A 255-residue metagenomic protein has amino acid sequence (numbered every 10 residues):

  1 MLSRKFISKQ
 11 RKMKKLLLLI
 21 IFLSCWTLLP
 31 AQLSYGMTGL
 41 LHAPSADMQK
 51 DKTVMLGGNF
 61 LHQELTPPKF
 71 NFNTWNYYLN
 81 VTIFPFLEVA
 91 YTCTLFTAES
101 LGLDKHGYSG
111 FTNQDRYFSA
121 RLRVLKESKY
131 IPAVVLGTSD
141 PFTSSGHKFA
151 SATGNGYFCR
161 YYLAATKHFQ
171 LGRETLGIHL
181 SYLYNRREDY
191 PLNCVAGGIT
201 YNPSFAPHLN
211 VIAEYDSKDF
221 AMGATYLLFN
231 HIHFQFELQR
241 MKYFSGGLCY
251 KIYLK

Functional and structural regions predicted by a protein language model:
S3, R11-L16: Positively charged n-region of N-terminal signal peptides that target proteins for export
L16-C25: Sec-dependent N-terminal signal peptides
T27-A31: Sec/Tat signal peptide C-region and signal peptidase I cleavage site
Q32-Y161, T166-G172, P203-L209, A224-Y226 (+2 more regions): Transmembrane beta-barrel domains of Gram-negative outer membranes and organellar outer membranes
F118-A120, G197, Y226, R240-K255: Outer-membrane beta-barrel "beta-signal"
F169-L171, Y215-S217, M241: A generic beta-sheet turn/junction motif
T175-N210: A mid-sequence, solvent-exposed acidic-amphipathic segment
P191, N202, E214-D216, T225-L227 (+1 more regions): Low-complexity, polar/charged sequence tracts that form flexible coils or short amphipathic helices and often embed
